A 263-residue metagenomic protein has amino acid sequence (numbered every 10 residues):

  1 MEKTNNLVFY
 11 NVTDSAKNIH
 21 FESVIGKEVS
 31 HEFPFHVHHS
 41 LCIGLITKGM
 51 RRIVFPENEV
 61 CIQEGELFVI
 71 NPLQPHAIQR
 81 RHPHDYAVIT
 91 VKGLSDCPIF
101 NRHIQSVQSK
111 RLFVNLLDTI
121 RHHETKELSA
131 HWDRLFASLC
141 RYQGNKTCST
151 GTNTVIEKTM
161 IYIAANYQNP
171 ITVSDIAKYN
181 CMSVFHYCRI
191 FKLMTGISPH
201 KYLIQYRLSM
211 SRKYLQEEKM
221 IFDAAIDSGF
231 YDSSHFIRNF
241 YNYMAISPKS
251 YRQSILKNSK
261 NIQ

Functional and structural regions predicted by a protein language model:
E2-R102: N-terminal regulatory/effector-sensing and dimerization cores that precede helix-turn-helix DNA-binding domains
H36-H38, H76, H186, H200 (+1 more regions): Histidine-centered active-site/metal-ligand motif
G65, H186-Y187, F191, H235-F236 (+1 more regions): Short hydrophobic/aromatic patch on the recognition helix
P75, R80, Y142-Q143, K192: Sigma70-family region 2
F100-S183, L193-Q205: Short, Lys/Arg-enriched, Trp-marked, Pro/Gly-tolerant hinge/linker segments that flank
I161, A165-N166, P170-S174, L193-I237 (+2 more regions): Terminal helix-turn-helix DNA-binding modules in bacterial transcription factors
